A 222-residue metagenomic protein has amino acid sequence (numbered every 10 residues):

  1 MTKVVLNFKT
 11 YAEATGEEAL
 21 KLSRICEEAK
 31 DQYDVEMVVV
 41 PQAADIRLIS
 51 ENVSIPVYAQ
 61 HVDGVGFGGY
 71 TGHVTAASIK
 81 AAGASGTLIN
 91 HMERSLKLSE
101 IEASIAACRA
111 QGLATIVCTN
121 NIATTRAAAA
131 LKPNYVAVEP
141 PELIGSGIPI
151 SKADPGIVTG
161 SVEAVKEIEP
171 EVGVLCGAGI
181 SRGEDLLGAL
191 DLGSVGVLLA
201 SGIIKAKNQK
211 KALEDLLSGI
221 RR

Functional and structural regions predicted by a protein language model:
M1-V74, T125-R126, A130-K132, I204-K205: Conserved N-terminal beta1-alpha1 strand-loop-helix module at the mouth
V4-F8, M37-P41, V57-Q60, T87-I89 (+4 more regions): Hydrophobic faces of well-ordered beta-strands that scaffold small-molecule active sites in alpha/beta enzyme cores
K9, Q42, I79, A128 (+4 more regions): Conserved, mostly hydrophobic/aromatic
S54-C108: Glycine/small-residue-rich loop that forms an oxyanion/phosphate-binding "nest" at active or ligand-binding sites
D63-G66, T71, V138-V162, S181 (+1 more regions): Glycine/Thr-rich beta-alpha phosphate-binding loop at enzyme active sites
S85-L96, V136-P149, L192-A212: Glycine-rich phosphate-binding active-site loops on the catalytic face of alpha/beta enzymes
E102-C108, I150-G156, G202-R222: C-terminal helical cap(s) of enzyme catalytic domains, especially alpha/beta-barrels
T119-K132, C176-V197: Catalytic cores of alpha/beta
